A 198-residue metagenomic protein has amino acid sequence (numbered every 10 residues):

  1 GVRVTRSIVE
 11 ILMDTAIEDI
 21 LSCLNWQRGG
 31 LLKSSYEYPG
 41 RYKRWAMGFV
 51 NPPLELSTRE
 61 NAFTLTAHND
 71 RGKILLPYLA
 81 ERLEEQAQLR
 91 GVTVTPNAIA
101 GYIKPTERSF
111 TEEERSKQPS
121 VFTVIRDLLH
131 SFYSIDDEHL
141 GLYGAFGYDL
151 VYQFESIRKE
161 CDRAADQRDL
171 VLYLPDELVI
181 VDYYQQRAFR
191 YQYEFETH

Functional and structural regions predicted by a protein language model:
G1-H198: Signature of the chorismate-utilizing enzyme
